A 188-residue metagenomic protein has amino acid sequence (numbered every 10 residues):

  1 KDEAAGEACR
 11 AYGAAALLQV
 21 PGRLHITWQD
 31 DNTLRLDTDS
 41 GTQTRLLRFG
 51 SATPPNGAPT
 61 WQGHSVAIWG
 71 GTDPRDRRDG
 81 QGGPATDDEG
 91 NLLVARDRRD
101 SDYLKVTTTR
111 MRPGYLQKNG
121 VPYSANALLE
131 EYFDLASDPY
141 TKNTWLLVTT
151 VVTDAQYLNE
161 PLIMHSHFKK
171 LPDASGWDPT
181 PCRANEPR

Functional and structural regions predicted by a protein language model:
K1-R188: PEST-like low-complexity, intrinsically disordered acidic/proline/serine-rich tracts that flank trafficking/processing
